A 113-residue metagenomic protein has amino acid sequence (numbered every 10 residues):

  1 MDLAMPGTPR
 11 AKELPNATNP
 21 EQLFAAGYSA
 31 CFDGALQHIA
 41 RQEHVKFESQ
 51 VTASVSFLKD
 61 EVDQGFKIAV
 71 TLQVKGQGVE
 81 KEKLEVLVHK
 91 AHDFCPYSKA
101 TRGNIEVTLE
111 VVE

Functional and structural regions predicted by a protein language model:
M1-A26, D33-E113: Extended beta-strand/beta-hairpin segments
